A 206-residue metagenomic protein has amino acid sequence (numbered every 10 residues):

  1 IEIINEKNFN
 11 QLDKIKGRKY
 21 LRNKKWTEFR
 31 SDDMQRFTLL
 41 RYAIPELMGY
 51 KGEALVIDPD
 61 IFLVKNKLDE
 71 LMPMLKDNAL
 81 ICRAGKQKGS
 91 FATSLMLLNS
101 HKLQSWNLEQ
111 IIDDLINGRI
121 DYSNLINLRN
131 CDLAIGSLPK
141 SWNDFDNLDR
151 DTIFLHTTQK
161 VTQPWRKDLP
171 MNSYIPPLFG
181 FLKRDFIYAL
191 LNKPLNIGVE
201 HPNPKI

Functional and structural regions predicted by a protein language model:
I1-I3, D13-K19, K102-I206: A glycosyltransferase accessory/donor-loop signature
I1-L47: Active-site-proximal specificity loops/subdomain of glycosyltransferases
N8, I61, Q159: Short, glycine/serine-rich, charged loops/turns that create anion-binding and catalytic segments at active sites
L12-I15, R22-W26, D32, D60-D69 (+1 more regions): A generic short-segment signal for beta-strand/edge and adjacent turn/coil regions
L40-Q87, L97-L103: GT-A fold catalytic core of metal-dependent nucleotide-sugar glycosyltransferases, centered on the diacidic
I57, F91-S94, R150-D151: Residues that flank catalytic or metal-binding motifs in active/ligand-binding sites
Q87-K88, N147: Short, conserved, surface-exposed binding loops centered on an aromatic residue
K88-S94, W165-R166: Short, charged, surface-exposed secondary-structure boundary motifs
